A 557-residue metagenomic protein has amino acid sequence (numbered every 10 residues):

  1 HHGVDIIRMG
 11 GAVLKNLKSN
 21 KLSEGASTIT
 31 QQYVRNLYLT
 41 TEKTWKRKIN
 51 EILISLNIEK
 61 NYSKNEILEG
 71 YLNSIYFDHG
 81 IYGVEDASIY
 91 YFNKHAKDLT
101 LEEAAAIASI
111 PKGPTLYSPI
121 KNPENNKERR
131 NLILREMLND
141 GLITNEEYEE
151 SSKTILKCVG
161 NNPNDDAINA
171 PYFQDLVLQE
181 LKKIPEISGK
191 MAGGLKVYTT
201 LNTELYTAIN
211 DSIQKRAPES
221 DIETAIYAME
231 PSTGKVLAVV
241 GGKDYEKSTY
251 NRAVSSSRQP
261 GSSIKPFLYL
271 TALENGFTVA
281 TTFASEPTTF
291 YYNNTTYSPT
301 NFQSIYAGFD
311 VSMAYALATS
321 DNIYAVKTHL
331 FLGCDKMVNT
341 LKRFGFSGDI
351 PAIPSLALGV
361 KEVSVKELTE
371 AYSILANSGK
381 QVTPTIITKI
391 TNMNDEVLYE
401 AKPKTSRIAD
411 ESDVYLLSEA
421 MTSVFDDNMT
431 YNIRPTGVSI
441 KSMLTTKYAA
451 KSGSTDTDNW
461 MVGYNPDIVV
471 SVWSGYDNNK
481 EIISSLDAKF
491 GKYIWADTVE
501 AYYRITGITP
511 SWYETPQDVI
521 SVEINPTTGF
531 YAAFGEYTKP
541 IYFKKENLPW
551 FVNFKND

Functional and structural regions predicted by a protein language model:
H2-R8, Y82-E85, T144-E149, K247-Y250 (+3 more regions): Short, well-structured active-site flanking segments
K18-K43, N162-N169, F173, F277-M337 (+3 more regions): Conserved catalytic neighborhood of penicillin-recognizing serine enzymes
K21-T203, T207, D211, K342-R343 (+3 more regions): Non-catalytic, structured segments within soluble enzyme domains
T28-Q32, A106, A225-A228, L237-V239 (+10 more regions): Structural recognition of the beta-strand scaffold that forms the well-ordered cores of secreted hydrolase catalytic
R35, L39, N73-G80, K97 (+14 more regions): Glycine-rich, acidic and aromatic/proline-enriched surface loops and short helix-turn segments that act as binding
M137, I209, T233-G234, S257-S285 (+5 more regions): Active-site SXXK
T199-E219, I226-A228, V239, Y245-Y250 (+3 more regions): A penicillin-recognizing enzyme superfamily signal
T296-N301, G333-Y372, I386: Mid-domain, small-residue-enriched loop/turn segments at the edges of structured enzyme/sensor domains
